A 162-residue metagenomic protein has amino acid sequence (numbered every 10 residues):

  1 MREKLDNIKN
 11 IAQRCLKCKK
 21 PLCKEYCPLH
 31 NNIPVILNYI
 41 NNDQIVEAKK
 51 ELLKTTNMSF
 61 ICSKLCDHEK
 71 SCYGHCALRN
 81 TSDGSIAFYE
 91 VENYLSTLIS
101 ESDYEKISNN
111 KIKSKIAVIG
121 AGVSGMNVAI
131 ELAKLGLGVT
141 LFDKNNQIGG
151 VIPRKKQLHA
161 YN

Functional and structural regions predicted by a protein language model:
M1-K115: Ferredoxin-type iron-sulfur electron-transfer modules and their immediate structural context
M1-R2, H30-N42, L52-L53, G84-I86 (+1 more regions): Beta1-alpha1 glycine-rich phosphate/pyrophosphate-binding loop at the start of Rossmann-like nucleotide-binding domains
A117-I119: Conserved beta-strand elements of the Class I
